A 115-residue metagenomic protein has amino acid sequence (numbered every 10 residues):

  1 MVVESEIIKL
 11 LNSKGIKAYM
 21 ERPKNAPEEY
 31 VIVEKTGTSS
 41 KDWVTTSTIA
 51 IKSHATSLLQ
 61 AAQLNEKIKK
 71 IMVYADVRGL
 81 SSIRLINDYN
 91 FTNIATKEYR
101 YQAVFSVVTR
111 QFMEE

Functional and structural regions predicted by a protein language model:
M1-K17, N25-E28, E34-E115: Charged, amphipathic alpha-helical segments and their flanking helix caps
